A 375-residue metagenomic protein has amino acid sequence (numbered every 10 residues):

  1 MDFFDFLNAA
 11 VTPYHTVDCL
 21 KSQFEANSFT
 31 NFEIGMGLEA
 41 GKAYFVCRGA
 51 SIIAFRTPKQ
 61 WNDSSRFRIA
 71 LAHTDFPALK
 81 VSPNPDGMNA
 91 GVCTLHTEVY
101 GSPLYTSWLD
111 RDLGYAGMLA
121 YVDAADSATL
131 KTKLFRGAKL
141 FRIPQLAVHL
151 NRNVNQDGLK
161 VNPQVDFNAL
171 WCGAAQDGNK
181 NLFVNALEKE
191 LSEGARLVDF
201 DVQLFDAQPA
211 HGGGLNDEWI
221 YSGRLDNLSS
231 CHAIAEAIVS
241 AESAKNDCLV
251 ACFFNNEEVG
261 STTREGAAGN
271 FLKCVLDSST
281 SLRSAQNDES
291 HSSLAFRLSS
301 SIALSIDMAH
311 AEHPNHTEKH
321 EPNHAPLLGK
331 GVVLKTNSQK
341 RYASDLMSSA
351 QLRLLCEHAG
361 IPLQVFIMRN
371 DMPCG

Functional and structural regions predicted by a protein language model:
M1-C374: N-terminal hydrophobic/helix-forming segments and targeting peptides
